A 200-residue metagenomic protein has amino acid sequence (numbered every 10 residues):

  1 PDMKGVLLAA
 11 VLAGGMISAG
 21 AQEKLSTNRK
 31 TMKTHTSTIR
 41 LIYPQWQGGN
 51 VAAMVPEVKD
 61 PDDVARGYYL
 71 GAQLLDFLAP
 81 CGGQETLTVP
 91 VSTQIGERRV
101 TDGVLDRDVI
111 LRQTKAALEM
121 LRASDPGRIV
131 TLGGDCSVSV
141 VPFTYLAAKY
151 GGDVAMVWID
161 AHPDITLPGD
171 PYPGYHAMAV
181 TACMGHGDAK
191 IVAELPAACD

Functional and structural regions predicted by a protein language model:
P1-L7: Bacterial N-terminal signal peptides that target proteins for export
A10-A19: Hydrophobic h-region of N-terminal signal peptides that target proteins for export in Gram-negative bacteria
L25-D200: Conserved alpha-helical scaffold segments that buttress catalytic/binding sites
